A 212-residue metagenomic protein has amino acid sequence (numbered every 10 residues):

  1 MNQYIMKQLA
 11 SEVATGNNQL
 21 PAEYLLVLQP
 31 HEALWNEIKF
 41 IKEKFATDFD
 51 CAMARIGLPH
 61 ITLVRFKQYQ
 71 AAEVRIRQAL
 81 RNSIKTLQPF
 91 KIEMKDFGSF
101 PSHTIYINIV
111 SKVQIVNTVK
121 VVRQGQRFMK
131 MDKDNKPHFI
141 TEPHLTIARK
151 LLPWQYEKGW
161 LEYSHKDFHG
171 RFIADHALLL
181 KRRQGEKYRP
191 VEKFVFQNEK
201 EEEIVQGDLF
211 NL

Functional and structural regions predicted by a protein language model:
M1-K91, K112-I173, Y188-L212: Basic, often amphipathic N-terminal segments
L25, T104, H176: Short hydrophobic/aromatic beta-strand or adjacent loop that forms the aromatic wall/cage of a ligand/substrate-binding
G98-T104: Short, basic/glycine-rich phosphate-binding loops at helix/coil junctions that contact nucleotide phosphates
S102, Q184-G185: Short strand-connecting beta-turns/loops that link adjacent beta-strands
I105-S111: Short histidine-centered catalytic/ligand-binding loop motif
D175-Q184: Short beta-strand segments and strand-loop junctions that repeat across beta-rich extracellular domains
